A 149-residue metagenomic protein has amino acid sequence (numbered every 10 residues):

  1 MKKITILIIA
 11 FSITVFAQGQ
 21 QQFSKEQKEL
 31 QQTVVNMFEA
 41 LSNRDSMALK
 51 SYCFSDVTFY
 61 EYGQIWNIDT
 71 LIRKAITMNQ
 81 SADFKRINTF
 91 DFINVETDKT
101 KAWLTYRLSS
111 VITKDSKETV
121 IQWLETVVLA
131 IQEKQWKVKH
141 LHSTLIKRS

Functional and structural regions predicted by a protein language model:
M1-I4, Q18: Positively charged n-region of N-terminal signal peptides that target proteins for export
L7-I9: Sec-dependent N-terminal signal peptides
S12, A17-S51: Short, low-complexity N-terminal intrinsically disordered segments enriched in polar/charged residues
M37, A48-K50, V57, L71 (+2 more regions): Hydrophobic pocket/interface hotspot
Y52-N67, N79-D83: A short gly/proline-enriched turn/hairpin at secondary-structure junctions
C53, G63-Q64, R107-S110, H142: A mature extracytoplasmic/lumenal domain signature
A75-K117: Surface-exposed, charged secondary-structure patches
Q122-S149: Short beta-strand edge/turn micro-motifs at domain boundaries
